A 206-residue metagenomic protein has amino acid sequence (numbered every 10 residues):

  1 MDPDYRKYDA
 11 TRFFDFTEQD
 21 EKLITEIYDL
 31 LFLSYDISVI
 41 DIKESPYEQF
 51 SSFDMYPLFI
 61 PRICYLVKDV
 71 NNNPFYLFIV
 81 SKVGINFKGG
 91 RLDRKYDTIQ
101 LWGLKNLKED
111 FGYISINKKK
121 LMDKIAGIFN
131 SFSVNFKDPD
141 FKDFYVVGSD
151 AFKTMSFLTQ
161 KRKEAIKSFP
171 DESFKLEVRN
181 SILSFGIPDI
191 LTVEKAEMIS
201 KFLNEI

Functional and structural regions predicted by a protein language model:
D4-I206: Charged, low-complexity intrinsically disordered regions
